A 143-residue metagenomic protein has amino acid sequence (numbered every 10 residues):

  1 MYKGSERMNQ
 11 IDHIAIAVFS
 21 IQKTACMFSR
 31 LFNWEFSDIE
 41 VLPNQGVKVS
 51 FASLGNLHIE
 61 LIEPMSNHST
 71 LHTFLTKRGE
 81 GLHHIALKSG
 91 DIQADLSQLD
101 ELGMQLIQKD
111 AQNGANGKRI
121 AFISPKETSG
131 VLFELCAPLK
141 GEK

Functional and structural regions predicted by a protein language model:
Y2, Q10-D12, T24, S29-G46 (+2 more regions): A cross-kingdom feature marking solvent-exposed beta-strand/loop segments within repeated, beta-rich binding/scaffold
Y2-G4, S50-F51, L96-K143: Vicinal oxygen chelate
I11-S20, S50-S53, T73-Q98, A121: Vicinal oxygen chelate
C26-M27, E63, S97, E134: A short secondary-structure junction signal
L42-H58: C-terminal "cap" of GNAT-fold acetyltransferases
G55-I59, S66-H68, I92: Short, charged/polar surface micro-motifs in flexible loops or helix N-caps
I62-H68, F133-P138: Amphipathic N-proximal alpha-helical interface segments
P64, L87-G90, A111, P138: Beta-hairpin (beta-strand-turn-beta-strand) motif
